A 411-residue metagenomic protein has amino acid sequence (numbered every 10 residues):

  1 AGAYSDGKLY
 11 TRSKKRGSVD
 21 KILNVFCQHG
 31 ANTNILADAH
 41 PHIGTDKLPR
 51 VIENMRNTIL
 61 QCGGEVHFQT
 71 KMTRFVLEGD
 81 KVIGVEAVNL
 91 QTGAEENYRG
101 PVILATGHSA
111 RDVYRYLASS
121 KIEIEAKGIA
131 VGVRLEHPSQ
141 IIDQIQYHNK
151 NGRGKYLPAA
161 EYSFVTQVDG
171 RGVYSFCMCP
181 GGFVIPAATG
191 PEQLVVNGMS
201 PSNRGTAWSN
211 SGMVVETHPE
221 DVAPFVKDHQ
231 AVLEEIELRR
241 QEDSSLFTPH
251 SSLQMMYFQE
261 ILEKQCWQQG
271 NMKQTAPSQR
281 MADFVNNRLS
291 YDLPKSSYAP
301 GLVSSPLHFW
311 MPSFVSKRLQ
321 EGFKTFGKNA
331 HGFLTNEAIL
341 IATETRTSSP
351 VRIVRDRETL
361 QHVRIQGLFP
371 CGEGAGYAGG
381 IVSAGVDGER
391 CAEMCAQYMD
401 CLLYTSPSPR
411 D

Functional and structural regions predicted by a protein language model:
A1-E65, K71, K127, V133-R134: Conserved N-terminal/central alpha/beta ligand/cofactor-binding core
F68-K81: A conserved short coil-to-beta-strand element within the FAD-binding core of flavoproteins
G93-P101: Core beta-strand elements of the Rossmann-like FAD/NAD(P) dinucleotide-binding domain in flavoenzyme oxidoreductases
G100-P101, A105-A110: Glycine-/small-residue-rich beta->alpha transition segments that form the dinucleotide
A126-P224: Mid-to-C-terminal "cap/lid" subdomains and adjacent gly/pro-rich loops that border and regulate access to redox
V195-H308: C-terminal catalytic lobe of FAD-dependent flavoproteins
L302-G372: A glycine-rich dinucleotide-binding beta-alpha-beta segment and adjacent secondary-structure elements that constitute
Y404-D411: Conserved small/polar residues in nucleotide/adenosyl-binding loops
